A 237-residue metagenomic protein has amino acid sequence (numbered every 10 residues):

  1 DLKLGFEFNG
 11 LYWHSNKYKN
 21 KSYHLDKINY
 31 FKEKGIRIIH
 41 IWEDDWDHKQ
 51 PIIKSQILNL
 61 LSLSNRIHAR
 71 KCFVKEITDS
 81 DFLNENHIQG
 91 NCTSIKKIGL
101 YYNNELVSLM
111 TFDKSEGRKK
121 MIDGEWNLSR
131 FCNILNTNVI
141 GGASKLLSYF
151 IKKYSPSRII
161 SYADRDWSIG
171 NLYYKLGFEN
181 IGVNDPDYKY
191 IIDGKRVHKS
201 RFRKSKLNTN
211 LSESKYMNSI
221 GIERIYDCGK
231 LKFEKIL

Functional and structural regions predicted by a protein language model:
D1-L2, L100-N103, K235-L237: Active-site beta-strand termini and strand-to-loop segments that position acidic
L2-K54: Basic, amphipathic alpha-helical patches used to engage nucleic acids or provide basic targeting signals, exemplified
D44-K49, I77-D81, T137, Y188-K189: A short acidic, often aromatic-flanked loop/helix-cap motif at beta-alpha or helix-coil junctions that lines enzyme
D45-A69: Domain-level recognition of nuclease-like catalytic cores that cleave nucleotide substrates
S64-T93: Short amphipathic alpha-helix that is part of the acyltransferase structural core
L83, S94-M110: Conserved beta-hairpin
I95-K97, C228-K232: Short hydrophobic/aromatic beta-strand or adjacent loop that forms the aromatic wall/cage of a ligand/substrate-binding
Y102, S108-E223: Acyl-donor binding region in acyl/amide transferases
